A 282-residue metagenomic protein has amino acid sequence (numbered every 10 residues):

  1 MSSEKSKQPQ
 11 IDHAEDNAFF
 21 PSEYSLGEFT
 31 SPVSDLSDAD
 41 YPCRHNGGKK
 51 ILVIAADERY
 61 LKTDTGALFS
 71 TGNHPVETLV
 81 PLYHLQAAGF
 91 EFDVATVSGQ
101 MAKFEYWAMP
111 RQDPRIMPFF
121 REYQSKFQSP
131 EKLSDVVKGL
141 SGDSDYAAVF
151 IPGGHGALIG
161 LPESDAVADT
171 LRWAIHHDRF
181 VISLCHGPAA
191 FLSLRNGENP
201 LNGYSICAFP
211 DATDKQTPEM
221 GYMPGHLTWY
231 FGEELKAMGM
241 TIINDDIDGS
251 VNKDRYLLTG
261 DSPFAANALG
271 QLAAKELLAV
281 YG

Functional and structural regions predicted by a protein language model:
M1-H177, A190-G282: Extended, subdomain-level signal for the structured scaffold at the beginning of enzyme domains
V181-I182: Conserved, well-structured core segments that form or line functional sites
H186-P188: Conserved active-site segments centered on acidic
